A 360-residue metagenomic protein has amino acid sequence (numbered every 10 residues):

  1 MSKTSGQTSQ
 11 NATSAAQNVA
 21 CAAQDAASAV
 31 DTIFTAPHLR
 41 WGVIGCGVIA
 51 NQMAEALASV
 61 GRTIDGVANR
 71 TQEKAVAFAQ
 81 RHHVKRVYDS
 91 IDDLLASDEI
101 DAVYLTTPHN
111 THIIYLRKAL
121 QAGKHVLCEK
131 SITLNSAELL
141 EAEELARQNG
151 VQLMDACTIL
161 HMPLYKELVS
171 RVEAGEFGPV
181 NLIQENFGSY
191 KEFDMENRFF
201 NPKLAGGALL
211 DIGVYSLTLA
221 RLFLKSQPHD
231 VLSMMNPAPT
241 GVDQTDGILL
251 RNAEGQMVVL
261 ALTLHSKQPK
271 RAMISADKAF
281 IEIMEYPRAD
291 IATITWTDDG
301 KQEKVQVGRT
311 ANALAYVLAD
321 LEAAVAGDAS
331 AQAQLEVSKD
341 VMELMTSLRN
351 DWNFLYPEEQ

Functional and structural regions predicted by a protein language model:
M1-N11, N18-T35, A102-Y104, A253 (+1 more regions): C-terminal helix-rich "cap/oligomerization" subdomain common to oxidoreductases
S2-H82, E358: N-terminal Rossmann-like dinucleotide-binding module
S2-K3, T218-A289, A319-A329, E359: Contiguous beta-strand/loop segments that form the cofactor/metal-binding neighborhood of enzyme cores
M53, K85-L145: Beta-loop-alpha module in the N-terminal Rossmann-like domain of NAD(P)-dependent dehydrogenases, especially those
Y88, C128, L153-D155, I283: Hydrophobic residues in well-ordered beta-strands that form the structural core
T133-E192: A contiguous active-site-proximal alpha/beta segment in oxidoreductase catalytic domains
H161-Q184, L210-M235, L249-Q256: Oxidoreductase and adenylate-handling cofactor-binding alpha/beta cores
K203-L210, M235-P239: Glycine-rich "substrate-gating" loop/helix at the edge of Rossmann-like oxidoreductase active sites
